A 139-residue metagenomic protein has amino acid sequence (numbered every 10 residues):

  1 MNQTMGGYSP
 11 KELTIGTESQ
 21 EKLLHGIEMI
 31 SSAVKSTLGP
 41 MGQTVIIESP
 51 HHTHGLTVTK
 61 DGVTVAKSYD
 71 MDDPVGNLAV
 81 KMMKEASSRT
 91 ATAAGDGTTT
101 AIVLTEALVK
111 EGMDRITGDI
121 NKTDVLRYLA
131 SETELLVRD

Functional and structural regions predicted by a protein language model:
M1-D139: N-terminal glycine-/lysine-enriched basic segments
